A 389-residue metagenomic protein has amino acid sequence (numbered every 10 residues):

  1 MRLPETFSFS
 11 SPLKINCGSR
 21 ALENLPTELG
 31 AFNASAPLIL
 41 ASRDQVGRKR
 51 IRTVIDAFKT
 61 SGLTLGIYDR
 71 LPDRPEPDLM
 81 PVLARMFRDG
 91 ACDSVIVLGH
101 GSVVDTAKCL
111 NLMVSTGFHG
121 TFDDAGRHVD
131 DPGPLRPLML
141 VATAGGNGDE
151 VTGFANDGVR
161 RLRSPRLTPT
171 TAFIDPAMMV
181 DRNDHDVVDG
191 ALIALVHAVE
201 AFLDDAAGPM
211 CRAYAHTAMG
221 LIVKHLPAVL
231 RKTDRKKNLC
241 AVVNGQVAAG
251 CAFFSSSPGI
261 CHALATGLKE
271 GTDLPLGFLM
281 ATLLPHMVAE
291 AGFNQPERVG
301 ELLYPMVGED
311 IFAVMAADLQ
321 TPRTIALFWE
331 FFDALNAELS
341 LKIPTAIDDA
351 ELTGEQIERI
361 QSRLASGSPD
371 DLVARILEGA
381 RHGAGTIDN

Functional and structural regions predicted by a protein language model:
M1-S94: ATP/NTP phosphate-donor binding region
S19-R20, S42-R43, L98-H100, V141-A144 (+3 more regions): Fold-independent oxyanion-binding glycine-rich loops and adjacent beta-strand/coil segments at enzyme active sites
V54, V82-A84, V103-G117, V151-F154: Short Gly/Thr/Asp-enriched flexible loops that form oxyanion-binding sites at enzyme active sites
C92-K108, T143-G145, D149: Glycine/serine-rich anion-binding loops at beta->alpha junctions that coordinate negatively charged ligand groups
S115-P209, E301: A glycine/threonine-rich phosphate-anchoring loop and its flanking beta-alpha core in nucleotide/phosphate-binding
A201-E330: Active-site segments that bind and position negatively charged phosphate/pyrophosphate groups
P285-N389: Mobile late-domain/C-terminal helix-loop "cap" segments that border catalytic sites or the cytosolic face
